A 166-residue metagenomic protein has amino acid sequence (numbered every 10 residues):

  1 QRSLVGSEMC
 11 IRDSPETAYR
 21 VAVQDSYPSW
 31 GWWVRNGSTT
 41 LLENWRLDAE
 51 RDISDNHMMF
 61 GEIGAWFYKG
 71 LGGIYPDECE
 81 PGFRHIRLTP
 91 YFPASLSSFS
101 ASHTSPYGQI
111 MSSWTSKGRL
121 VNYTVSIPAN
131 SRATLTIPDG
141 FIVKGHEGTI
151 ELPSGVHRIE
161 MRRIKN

Functional and structural regions predicted by a protein language model:
Q1-G6, I11: Single conserved hydrophobic/aromatic residue that forms the stacking wall/gate of nucleotide- or nucleobase-binding
E16-N166: Non-catalytic C-terminal accessory modules of carbohydrate-active enzymes
